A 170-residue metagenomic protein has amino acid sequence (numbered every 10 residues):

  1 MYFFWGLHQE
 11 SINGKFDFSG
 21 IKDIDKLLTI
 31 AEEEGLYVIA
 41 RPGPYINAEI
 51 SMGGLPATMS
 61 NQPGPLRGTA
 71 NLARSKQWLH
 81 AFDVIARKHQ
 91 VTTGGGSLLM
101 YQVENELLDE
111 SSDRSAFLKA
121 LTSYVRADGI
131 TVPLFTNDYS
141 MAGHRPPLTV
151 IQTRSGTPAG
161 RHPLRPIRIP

Functional and structural regions predicted by a protein language model:
M1-G53, L121-G129: Aromatic-lined substrate-binding rim segments of carbohydrate-active enzymes
A40, P44-R74, H80-P170: Substrate-binding/catalytic cleft of secreted carbohydrate-active enzymes, primarily glycoside hydrolases
